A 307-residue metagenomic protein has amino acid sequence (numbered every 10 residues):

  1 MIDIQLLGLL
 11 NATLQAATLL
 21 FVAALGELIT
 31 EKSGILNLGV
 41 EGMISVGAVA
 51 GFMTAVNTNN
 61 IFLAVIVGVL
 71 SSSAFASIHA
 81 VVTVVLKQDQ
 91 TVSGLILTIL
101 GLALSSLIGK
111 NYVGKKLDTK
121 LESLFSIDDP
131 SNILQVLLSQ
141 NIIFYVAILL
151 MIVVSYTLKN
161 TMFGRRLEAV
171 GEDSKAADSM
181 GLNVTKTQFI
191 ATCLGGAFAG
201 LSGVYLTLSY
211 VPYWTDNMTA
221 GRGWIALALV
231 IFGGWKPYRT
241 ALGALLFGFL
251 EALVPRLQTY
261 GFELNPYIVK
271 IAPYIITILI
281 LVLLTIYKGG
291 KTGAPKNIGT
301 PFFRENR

Functional and structural regions predicted by a protein language model:
G8-N57, V65, L70, A74-T91 (+1 more regions): Single transmembrane alpha-helix segments in multi-pass membrane proteins
L10-T13, G42, F62-L70, V92 (+4 more regions): Hydrophobic alpha-helical transmembrane segments
A23, A48-F52, L102-S106, F144-T157 (+4 more regions): Hydrophobic core segments of alpha-helical transmembrane domains in multi-pass membrane transport and ion-translocation
K32-L36, S77-D128, A220-G221, I225-Y238: Short loop segments and helix-boundary regions at transmembrane helix junctions of multi-pass inner-membrane proteins
Q90, G101-N160, F262-V269, P295-R307: Transmembrane helix-bundle core of multi-pass membrane transporters and related energy-transducing complexes
V136-W214, P237-L242: Helix-loop-helix "hairpin" substructures at the membrane interface of multi-pass membrane proteins
V154, E172-K186, L257-R307: Cytosolic-side transmembrane-helix boundaries in multi-pass membrane proteins
Y213-Y274: Transmembrane alpha-helical segments in multi-pass inner-membrane proteins
